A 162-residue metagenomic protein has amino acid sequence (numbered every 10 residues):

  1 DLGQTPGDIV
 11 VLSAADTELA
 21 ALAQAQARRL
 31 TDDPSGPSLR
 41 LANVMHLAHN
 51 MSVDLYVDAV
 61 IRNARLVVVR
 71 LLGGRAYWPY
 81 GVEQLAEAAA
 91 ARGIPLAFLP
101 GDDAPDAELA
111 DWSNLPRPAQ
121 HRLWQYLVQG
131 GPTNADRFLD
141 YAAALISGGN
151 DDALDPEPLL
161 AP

Functional and structural regions predicted by a protein language model:
D1-P162: An N-terminal assembly and electron-transfer interface module characteristic of large anaerobic redox and radical
